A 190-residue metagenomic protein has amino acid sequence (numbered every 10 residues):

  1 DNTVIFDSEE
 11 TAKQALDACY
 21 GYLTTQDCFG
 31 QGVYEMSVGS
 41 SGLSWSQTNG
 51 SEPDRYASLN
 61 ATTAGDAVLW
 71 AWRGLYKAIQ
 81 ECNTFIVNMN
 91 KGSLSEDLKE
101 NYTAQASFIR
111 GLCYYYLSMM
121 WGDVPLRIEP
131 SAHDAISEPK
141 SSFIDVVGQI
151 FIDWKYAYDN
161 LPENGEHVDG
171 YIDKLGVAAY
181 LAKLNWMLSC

Functional and structural regions predicted by a protein language model:
D1, N60-T63, I128-A135: Short linear capping/connector segments at secondary-structure termini
D1-D7, I150: Bacterial Sec-dependent N-terminal signal peptides
E9-F29, G50-W121, S137, S141-G148 (+1 more regions): Conserved, well-structured interaction surfaces
F29-V38: Short coil/turn segments at secondary-structure boundaries
G42-Q47: Core domains of carbohydrate- and sulfate-ester-processing enzymes
Y76, Q80, L175, A179-Y180: A structural signal for well-ordered alpha-helical segments within the folded catalytic domains of diverse enzymes
Y114, D123, R127, V168-A179: Aromatic-lined, polymer-binding surfaces characteristic of secreted/periplasmic polysaccharide-degrading enzymes
K183-C190: Polar, glycine-rich mid-to-C-terminal structural blocks that act as macromolecule-binding/assembly scaffolds
